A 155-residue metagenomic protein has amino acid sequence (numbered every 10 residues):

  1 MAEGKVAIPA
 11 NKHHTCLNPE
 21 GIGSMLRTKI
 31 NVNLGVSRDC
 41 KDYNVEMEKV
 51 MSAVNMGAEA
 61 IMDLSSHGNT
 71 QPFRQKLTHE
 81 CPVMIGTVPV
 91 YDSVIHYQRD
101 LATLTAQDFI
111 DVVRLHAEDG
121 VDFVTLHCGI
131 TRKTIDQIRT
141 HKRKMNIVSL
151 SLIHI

Functional and structural regions predicted by a protein language model:
M1-P19: An N-cap/entry alpha-helix motif that binds or orients negatively charged groups
G4, A53, H127: Conserved, mostly hydrophobic/aromatic
L26-V45, S93-D108: Active-site mouth loops of central-metabolism enzymes
T28-L34, A60-D63, I85-P89, V124-L126: Hydrophobic faces of well-ordered beta-strands that scaffold small-molecule active sites in alpha/beta enzyme cores
E48-M62, D119: Catalytic domains of carbohydrate-active enzymes, especially glycoside hydrolases
S66-P82, T131-M145: Active-site-adjacent beta->alpha loops and helix N-cap segments on the catalytic face of soluble alpha/beta enzymes
D100-C128: Phosphate/diphosphate-binding loops
I153-I155: Conserved small/polar residues in nucleotide/adenosyl-binding loops
